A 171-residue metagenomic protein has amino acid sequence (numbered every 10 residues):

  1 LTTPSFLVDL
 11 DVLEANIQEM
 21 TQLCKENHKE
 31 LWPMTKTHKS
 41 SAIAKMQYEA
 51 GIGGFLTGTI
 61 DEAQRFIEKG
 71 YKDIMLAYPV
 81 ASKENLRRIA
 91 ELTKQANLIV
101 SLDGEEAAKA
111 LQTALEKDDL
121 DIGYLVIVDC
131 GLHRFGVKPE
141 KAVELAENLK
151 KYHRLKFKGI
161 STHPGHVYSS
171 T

Functional and structural regions predicted by a protein language model:
L1, S169-T171: Short, intrinsically disordered, charge-balanced linker/junction segments flanking boundaries in proteins
L1-V8: Generic N-terminal amphipathic, Lys/Arg-enriched alpha-helix
V8-D11, I99: Short, surface-exposed alpha-helical recognition segments that flank or form part of ligand/macromolecule-binding
V12-K39: N-terminal glycine-rich anion-binding loops that anchor highly charged ligand groups
M34-S169: Active-site-proximal beta-alpha core segment in soluble small-molecule metabolic enzymes
